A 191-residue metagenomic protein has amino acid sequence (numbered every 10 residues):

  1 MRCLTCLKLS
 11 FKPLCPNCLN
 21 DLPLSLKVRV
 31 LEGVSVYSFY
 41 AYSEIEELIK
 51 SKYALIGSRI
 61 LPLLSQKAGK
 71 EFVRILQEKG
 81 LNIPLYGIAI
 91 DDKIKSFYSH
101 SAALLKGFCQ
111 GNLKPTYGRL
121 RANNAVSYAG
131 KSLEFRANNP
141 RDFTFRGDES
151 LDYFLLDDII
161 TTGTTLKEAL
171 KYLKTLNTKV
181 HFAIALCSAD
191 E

Functional and structural regions predicted by a protein language model:
C3-C6, C15-C18: Short cysteine-rich clusters marking metal-coordination/redox-active sites
K8-F11, P23: Short functional micro-motifs and their immediate structural scaffolds
P16-Y86, I94, L120-S150, C187-E191: Active-site-facing substrate-recognition patch
Y86, F154, H181-I184: A structural signal for isolated positions on well-ordered beta-strands in alpha/beta enzyme cores
A89-S101: Glycine-rich phosphate-binding loops at beta-strand->alpha-helix junctions
K106-S127: Histidine/lysine/aspartate-rich catalytic loop segments that bind and position anionic ligands
L155-A169: A phosphate-binding catalytic loop at a beta-strand-loop-alpha-helix junction that coordinates phosphoryl groups
K167-E191: PRPP-dependent phosphoribosyltransferase catalytic core
